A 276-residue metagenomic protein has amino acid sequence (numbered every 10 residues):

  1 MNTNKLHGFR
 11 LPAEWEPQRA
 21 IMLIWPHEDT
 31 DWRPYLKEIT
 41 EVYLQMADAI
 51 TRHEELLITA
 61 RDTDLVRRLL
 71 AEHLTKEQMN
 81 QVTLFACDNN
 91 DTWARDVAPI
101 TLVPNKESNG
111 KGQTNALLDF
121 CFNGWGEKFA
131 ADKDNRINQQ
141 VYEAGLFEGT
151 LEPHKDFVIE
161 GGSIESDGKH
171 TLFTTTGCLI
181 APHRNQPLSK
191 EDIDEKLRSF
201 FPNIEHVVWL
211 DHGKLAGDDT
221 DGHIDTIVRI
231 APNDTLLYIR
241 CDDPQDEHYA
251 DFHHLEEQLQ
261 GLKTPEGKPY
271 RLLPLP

Functional and structural regions predicted by a protein language model:
M1-P276: The feature marks the mature, well-folded catalytic cores of soluble enzymes
